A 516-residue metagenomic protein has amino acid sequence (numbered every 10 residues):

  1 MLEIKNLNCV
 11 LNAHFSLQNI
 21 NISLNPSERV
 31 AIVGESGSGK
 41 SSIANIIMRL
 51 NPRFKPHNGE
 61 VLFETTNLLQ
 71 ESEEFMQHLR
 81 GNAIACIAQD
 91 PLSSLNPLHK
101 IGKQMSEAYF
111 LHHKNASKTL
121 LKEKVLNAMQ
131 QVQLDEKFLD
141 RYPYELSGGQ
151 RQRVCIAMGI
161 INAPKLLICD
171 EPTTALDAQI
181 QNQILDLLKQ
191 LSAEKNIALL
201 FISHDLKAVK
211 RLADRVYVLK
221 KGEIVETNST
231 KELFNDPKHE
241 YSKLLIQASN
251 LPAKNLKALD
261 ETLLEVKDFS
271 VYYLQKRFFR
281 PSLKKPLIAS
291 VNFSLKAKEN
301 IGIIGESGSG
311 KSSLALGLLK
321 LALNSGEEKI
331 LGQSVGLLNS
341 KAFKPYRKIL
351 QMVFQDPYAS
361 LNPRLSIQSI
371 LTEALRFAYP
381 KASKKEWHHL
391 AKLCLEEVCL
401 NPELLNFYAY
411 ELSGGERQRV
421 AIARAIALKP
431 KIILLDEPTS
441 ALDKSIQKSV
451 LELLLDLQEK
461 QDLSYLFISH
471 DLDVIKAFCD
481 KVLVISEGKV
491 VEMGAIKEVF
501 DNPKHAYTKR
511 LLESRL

Functional and structural regions predicted by a protein language model:
P56-N67, G326-G336: Conserved ABC transporter NBD signature motif
L68-A85, L111, E232-P237, F279-L283 (+4 more regions): ABC ATPase NBD coupling module
G81, N162, L428: Conserved signature/switch motifs of ABC ATPase nucleotide-binding domains
L120-K137, K385-E403: Conserved ABC ATPase "signature" region
Y142-L146, Q150, Y408-L412, E416: Conserved ABC ATPase signature
V209-R211, I475-A477: A short, surface-exposed alpha-helical micro-motif characterized by mixed small hydrophobic and charged/polar residues
